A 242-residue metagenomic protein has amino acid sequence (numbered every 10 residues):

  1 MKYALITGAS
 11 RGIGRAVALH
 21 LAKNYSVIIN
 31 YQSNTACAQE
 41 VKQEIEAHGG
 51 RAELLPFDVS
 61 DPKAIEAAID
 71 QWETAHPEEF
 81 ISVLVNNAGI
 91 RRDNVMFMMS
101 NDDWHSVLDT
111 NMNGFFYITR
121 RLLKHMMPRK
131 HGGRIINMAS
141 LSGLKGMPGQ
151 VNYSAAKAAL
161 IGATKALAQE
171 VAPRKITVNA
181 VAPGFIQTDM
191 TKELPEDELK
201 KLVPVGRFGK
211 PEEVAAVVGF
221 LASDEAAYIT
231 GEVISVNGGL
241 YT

Functional and structural regions predicted by a protein language model:
S10-R11: Conserved glycine-rich cofactor-binding loop
Y25-E40: Conserved glycine-rich Rossmann-like NAD(P)H-binding loop of the short-chain dehydrogenase/reductase
I81, V95-M96, D103-L108, T191 (+1 more regions): Substrate-binding pocket helix/loop in short-chain dehydrogenase/reductase
T119, A156, T164: Active-site helix of classical SDR
K124, Q169-P173, A227: Alpha-helical segment proximal to the catalytic Tyr-Lys
S140: Residue(s) in the substrate-gating loop at a strand-loop-helix junction that position the organic substrate next
K210-Y241: C-terminal substrate-recognition "lid" of short-chain dehydrogenase/reductases
